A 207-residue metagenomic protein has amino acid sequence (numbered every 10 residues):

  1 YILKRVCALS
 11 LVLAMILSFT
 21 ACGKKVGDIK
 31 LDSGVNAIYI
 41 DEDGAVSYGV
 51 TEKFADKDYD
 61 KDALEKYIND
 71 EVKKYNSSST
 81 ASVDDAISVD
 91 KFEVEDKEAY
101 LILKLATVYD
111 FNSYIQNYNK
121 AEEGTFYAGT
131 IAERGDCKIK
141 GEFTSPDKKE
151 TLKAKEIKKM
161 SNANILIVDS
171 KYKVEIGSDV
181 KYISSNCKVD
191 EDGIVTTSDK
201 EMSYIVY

Functional and structural regions predicted by a protein language model:
Y1-L13: Positively charged n-region of N-terminal signal peptides that target proteins for export
A8, A37-D43, V195-K200: Short, surface-exposed loop and linker segments with low hydrophobicity and enrichment for Pro/Ser/Thr
L13-I16, S198: Generic detection of intrinsically disordered/low-complexity segments and helix-coil linkers/edges
S18-A21: C-terminal motif of bacterial Sec signal peptides marking the signal peptidase cleavage site
G23-K25: Bacterial signal peptide processing site
K30-K91: N-terminal Sec/ER secretory leader and immediately downstream segment of secreted/extracellular precursors
F92-Y207: Mature, soluble, non-transmembrane domains
